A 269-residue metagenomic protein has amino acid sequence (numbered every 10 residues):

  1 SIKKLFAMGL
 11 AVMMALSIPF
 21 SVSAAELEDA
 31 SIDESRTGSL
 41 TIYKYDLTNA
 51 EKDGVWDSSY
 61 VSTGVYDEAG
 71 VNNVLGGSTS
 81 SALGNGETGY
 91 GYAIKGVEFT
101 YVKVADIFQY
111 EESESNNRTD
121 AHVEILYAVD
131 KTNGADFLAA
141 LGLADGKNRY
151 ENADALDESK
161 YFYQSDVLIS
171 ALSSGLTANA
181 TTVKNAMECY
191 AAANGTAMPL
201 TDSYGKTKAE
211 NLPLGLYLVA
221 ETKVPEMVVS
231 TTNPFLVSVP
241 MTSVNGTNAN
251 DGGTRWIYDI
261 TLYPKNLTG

Functional and structural regions predicted by a protein language model:
S1-G269: Solvent-exposed loop/turn and edge beta-strand elements of beta-rich ligand-binding domains
